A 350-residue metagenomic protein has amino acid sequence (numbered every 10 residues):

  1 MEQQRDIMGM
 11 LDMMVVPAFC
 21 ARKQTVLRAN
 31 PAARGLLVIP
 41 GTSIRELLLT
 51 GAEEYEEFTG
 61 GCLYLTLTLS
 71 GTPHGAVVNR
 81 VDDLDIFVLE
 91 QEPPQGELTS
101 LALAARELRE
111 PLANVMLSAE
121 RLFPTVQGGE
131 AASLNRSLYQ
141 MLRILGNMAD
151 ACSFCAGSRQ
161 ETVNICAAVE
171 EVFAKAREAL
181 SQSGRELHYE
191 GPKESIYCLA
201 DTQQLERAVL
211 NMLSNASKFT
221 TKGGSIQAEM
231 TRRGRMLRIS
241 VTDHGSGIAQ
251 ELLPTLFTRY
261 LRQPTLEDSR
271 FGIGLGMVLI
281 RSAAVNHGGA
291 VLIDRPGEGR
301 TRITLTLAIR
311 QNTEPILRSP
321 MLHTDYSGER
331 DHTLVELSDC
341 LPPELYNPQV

Functional and structural regions predicted by a protein language model:
E2-P31, A102: Sensory modules in modular signal-transduction proteins
F154-E161, Y197-A200: Conserved micro-motifs of the catalytic ATP-binding
E186-I196: Conserved catalytic submotifs in the C-terminal HATPase_c
A216-S217: Short helix-loop "hinge" at the ATP-lid/N-box region of the Bergerat-fold HATPase_c
D243: Acidic ATP/Mg2+-coordinating residue in the GHKL
I248-Y260: Short conserved segment of the HATPase_c
V285-P342: C-terminal end segment of the histidine kinase catalytic
